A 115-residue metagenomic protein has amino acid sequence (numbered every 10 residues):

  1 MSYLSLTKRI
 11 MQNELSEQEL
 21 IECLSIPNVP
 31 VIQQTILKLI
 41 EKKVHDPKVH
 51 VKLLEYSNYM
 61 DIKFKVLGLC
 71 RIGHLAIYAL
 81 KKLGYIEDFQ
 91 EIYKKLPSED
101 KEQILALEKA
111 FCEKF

Functional and structural regions predicted by a protein language model:
M1-Q12, P30-H45, K65-L83, A106-K114: Structural detector for internal amphipathic alpha-helices that build alpha-solenoid repeat scaffolds
Y3, E17, I32, F89 (+1 more regions): Short amphipathic alpha-helical segments that mediate assembly, nucleic-acid/protein binding, or membrane association
Q12-S25, V44-K63, Y85-K94: Amphipathic alpha-helical scaffolding segments comprising HEAT/armadillo-like alpha-solenoid repeats
E22-P30, E55-R71, K94-A110: Short coil turns that connect the paired helices of HEAT/ARM alpha-solenoid repeats
